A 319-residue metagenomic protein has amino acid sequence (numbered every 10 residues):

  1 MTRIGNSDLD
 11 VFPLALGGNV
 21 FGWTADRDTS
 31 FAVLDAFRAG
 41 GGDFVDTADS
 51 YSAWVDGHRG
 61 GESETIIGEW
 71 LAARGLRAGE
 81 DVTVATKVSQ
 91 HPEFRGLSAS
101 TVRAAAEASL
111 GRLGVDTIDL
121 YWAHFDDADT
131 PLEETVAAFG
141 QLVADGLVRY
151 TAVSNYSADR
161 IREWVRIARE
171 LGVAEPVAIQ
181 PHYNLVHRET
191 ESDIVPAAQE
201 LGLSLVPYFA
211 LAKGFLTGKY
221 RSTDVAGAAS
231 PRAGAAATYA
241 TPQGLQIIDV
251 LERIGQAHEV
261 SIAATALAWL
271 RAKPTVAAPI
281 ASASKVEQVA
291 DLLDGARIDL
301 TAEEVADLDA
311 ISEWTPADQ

Functional and structural regions predicted by a protein language model:
M1-V82: N-terminal binding-site loop/beta-alpha segment at the start of enzyme catalytic domains that lines or forms
L9-L14, G41-D43, L76-V82, V115-D119 (+5 more regions): Short, well-ordered coil/turn segments that N-cap beta-strands
G18-D28, V88-S100, D126-D129: Active-site mouth loops of central-metabolism enzymes
D26-F37, L97-R112, I161-R166: Short, acidic/polar
A39, G68-D81, L110-G114, V143 (+1 more regions): Acidic (Asp/Glu)-rich catalytic clusters
F44-A48, T83-T86, T117-W122, A152-V153 (+1 more regions): Short beta-strand segments at enzyme active-site cores
L110-A128: Active-site groove signature of glycoside hydrolases
D126, T130-Q319: Beta/alpha (TIM)-barrel catalytic core signal, keyed to glycine-rich beta->alpha loops juxtaposed to Asp/Glu that bind
